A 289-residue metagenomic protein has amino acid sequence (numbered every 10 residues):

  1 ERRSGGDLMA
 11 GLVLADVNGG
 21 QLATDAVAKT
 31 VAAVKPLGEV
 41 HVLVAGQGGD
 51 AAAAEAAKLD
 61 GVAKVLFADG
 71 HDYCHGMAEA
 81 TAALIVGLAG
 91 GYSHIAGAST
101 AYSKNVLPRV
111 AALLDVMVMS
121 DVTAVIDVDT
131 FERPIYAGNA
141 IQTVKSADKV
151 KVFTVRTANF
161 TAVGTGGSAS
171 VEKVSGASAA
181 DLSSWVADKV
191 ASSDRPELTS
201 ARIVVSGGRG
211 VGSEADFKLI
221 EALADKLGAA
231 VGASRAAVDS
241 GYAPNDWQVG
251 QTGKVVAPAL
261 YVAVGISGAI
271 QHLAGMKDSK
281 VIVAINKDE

Functional and structural regions predicted by a protein language model:
E1-E289: N-terminal glycine-rich FAD/FM-binding segment characteristic of electron-transfer flavoproteins
